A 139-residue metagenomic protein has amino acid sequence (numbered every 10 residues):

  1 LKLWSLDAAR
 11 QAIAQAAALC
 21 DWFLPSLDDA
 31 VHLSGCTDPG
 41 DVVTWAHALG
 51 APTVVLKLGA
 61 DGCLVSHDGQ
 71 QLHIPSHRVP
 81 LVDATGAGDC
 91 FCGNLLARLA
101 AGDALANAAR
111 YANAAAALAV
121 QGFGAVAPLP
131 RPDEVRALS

Functional and structural regions predicted by a protein language model:
L1-T44, G62: Conserved beta-alpha-beta core of the PfkB/ribokinase-like small-molecule kinase fold
R10, G35-S139: Conserved phosphate-binding/catalytic region of the ribokinase-like
